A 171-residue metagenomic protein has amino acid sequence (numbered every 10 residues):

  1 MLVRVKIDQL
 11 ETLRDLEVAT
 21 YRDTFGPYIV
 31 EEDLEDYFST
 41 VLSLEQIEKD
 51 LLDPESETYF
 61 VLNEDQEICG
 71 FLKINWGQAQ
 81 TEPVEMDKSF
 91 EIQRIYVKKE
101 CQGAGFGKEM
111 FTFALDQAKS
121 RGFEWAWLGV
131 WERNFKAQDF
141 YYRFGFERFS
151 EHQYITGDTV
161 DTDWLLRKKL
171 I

Functional and structural regions predicted by a protein language model:
M1-L2: Extreme N-terminal starter segment of soluble prokaryotic enzymes
K6, K88-F90, E124-Q138, Y142-F144 (+1 more regions): C-terminal "cap" of GNAT-fold acetyltransferases
I7-D8, R14-P27, E35-E100, F111-F113 (+3 more regions): Acetyl-CoA-dependent GNAT
T12, E109, K136: Charged catalytic carboxylate motif
Y96, F146-E147: Short acidic-aromatic loop segments in the C-terminal HATPase_c
K98-E100, A104, E132-R133: Active-site acidic-Proline motif in GNAT/NAT acetyltransferases
G103-D116, D139-R143: Conserved acetyl-CoA-binding loop-helix of GNAT-fold acetyltransferases
A104, R121-E124: Short coil/turn segments at alpha/beta junctions that flank glycine-rich nucleotide-binding fingerprints
